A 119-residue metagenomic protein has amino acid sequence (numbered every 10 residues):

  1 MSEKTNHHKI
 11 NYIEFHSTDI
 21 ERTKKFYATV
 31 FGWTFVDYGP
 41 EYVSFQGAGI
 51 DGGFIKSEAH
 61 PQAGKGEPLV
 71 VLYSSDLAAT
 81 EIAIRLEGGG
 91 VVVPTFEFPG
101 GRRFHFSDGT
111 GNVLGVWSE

Functional and structural regions predicted by a protein language model:
M1-K24, D51, P68-V70: N-terminal beta-strand motif that seeds the catalytic metal site of vicinal oxygen chelate
M1-N6, F15, L86-E119: Vicinal oxygen chelate
T23-Y27, I84, G111: Conserved active-site tyrosine of GNAT-family acetyltransferases
V30-F35, G88-G90: Conserved acetyl-CoA-binding loop of GNAT-fold acetyltransferases
W33-E67, V113-S118: Conserved short beta-strand elements that form part of the metal-binding/catalytic scaffold of enzyme active sites
A63-I84: Mid-chain, well-packed structural core segment of small domains
